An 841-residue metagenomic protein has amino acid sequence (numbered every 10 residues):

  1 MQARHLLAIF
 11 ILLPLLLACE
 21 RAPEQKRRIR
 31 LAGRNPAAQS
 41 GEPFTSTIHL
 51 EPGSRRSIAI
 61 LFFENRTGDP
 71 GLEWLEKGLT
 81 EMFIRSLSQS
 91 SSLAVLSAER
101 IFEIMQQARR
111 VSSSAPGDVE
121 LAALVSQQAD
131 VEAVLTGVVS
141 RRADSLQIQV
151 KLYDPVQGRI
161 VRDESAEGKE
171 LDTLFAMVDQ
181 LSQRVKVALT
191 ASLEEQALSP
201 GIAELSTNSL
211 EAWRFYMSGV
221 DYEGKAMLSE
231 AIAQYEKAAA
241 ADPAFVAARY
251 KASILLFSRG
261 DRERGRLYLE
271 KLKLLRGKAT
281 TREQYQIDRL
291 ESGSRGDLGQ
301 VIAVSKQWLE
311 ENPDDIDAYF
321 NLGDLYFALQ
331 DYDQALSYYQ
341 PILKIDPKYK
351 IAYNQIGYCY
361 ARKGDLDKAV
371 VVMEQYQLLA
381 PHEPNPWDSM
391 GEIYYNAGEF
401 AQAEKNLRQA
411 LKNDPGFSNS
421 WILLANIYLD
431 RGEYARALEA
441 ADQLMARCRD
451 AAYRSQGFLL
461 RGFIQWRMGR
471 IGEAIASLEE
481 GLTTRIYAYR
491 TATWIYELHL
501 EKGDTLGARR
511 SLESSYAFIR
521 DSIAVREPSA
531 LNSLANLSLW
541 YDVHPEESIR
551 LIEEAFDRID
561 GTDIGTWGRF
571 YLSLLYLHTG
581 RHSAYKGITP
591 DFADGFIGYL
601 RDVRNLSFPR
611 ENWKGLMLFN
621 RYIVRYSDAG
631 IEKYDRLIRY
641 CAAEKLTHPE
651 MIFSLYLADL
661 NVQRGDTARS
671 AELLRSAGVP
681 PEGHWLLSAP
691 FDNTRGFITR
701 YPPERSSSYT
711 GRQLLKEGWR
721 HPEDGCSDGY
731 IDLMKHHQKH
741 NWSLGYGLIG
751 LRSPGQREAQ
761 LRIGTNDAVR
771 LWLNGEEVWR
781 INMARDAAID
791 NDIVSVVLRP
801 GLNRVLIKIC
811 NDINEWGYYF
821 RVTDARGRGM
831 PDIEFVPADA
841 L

Functional and structural regions predicted by a protein language model:
E24-T47, T80-S86, S90-L93, A98-E230 (+1 more regions): Catalytic-center loop of serine/cysteine hydrolases
A212, V246-A247, T280-R282, I316-D317 (+10 more regions): Helix-start (N-cap) detector for alpha-helical repeat units in TPR-like alpha-solenoids, especially tetratricopeptide
V220, I254, L290, D324 (+8 more regions): Residue-level recognition of tetratricopeptide repeat
E223, F257, G293, F327 (+10 more regions): Position-specific recognition of the canonical hydrophobic site in helix A of tetratricopeptide repeat
K633-I731, K808-L841: Accessory carbohydrate-binding/adhesion or oligomerization-edge regions at the termini of glycan-active proteins
S753, E758-W772: Aromatic-lined ligand-binding clefts that engage carbohydrates, nucleic acids, or primary amines
